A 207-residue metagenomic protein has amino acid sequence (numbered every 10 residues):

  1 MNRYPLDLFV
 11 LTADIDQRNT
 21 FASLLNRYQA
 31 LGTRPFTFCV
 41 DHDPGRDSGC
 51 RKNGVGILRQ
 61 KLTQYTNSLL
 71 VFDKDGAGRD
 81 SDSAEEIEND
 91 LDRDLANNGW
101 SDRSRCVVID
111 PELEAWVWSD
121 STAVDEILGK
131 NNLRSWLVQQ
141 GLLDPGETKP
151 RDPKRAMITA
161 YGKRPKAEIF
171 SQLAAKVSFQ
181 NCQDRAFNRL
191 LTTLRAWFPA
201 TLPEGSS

Functional and structural regions predicted by a protein language model:
M1-D7, R18-P44, S48-L69, D73-S207: C-terminal accessory helical subdomains adjacent to catalytic cores in phosphodiester- and nucleotide-handling enzymes
V10: Conserved SAM-binding loop
A13-D14: Helix N-cap/beta->alpha junction signal
